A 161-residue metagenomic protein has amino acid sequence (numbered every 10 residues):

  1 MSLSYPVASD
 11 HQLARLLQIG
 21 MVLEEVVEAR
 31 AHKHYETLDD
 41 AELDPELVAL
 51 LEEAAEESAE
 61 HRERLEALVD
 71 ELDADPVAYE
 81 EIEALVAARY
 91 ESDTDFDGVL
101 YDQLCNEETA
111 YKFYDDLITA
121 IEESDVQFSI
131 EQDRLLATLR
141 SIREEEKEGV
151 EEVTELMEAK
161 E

Functional and structural regions predicted by a protein language model:
S2-E161: Non-heme di-metal
